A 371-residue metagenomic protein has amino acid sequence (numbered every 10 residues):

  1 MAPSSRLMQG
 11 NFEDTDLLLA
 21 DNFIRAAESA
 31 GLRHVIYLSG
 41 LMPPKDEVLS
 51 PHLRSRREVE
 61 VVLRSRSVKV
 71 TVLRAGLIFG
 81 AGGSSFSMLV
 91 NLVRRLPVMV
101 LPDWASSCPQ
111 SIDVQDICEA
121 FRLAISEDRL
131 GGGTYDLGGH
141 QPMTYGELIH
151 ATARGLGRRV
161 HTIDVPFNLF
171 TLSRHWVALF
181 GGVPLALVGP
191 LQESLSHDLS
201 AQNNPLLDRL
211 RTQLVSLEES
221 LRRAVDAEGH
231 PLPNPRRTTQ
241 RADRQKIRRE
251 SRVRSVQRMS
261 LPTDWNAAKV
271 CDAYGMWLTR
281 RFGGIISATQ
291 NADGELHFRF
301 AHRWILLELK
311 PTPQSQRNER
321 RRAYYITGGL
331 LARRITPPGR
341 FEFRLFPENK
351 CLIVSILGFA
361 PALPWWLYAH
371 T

Functional and structural regions predicted by a protein language model:
M1-A30, L41-V48: NAD(P)H-binding glycine-rich loop region in Rossmannoid oxidoreductase-like domains and their noncatalytic homologs
L17-F23, S55-R66: Conserved catalytic Lys-bearing alpha helix of Rossmann-like short-chain dehydrogenase/reductases
L19, S84-S85, W104-I125, G133: Substrate-positioning beta->alpha
S39, V61-G82, M88-N91, R95: Conserved beta-loop-beta element that borders a ligand/cofactor-binding pocket
L41-E47, P51-L53, I78-G83: Conserved catalytic-site region of short-chain dehydrogenase/reductase
E127-L187, D198-S255, P262-N266: Mid/C-terminal beta-alpha module of Rossmann-like enzyme folds, strongest in SDR-family dehydrogenases/epimerases
E250-T336: Glycine-rich portal/gate segments that line the openings of hydrophobic small-molecule binding cavities
A360-T371: A short acidic/glycine-rich loop-to-helix N-cap element
